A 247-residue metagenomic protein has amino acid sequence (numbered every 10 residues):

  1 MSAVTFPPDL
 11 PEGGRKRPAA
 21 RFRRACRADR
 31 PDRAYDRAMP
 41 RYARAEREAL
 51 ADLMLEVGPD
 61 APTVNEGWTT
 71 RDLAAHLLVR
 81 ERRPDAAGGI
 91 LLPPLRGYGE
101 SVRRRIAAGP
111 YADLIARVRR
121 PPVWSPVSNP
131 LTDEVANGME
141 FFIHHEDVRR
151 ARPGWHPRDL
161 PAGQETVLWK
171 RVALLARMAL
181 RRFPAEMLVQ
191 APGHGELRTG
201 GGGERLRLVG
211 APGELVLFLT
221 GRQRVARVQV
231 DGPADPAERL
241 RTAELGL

Functional and structural regions predicted by a protein language model:
P7-E12, P40, R44-P62: Short, Lys/Arg-rich amphipathic segments at extreme N-termini
D9-E12, K16, D29-D32, D36: Intrinsically disordered, low-complexity polyampholyte segments enriched for Lys and acidic residues
D32-Y42, E56-D60, R83-Y98, D113-L247: Structured surface interface patches that mediate subunit assembly and partner/cofactor docking
N65-D85: Active-site-proximal cofactor/substrate-binding loop regions of enzyme domains
V102-I106: Acidic catalytic motifs of isoprenoid enzymes
